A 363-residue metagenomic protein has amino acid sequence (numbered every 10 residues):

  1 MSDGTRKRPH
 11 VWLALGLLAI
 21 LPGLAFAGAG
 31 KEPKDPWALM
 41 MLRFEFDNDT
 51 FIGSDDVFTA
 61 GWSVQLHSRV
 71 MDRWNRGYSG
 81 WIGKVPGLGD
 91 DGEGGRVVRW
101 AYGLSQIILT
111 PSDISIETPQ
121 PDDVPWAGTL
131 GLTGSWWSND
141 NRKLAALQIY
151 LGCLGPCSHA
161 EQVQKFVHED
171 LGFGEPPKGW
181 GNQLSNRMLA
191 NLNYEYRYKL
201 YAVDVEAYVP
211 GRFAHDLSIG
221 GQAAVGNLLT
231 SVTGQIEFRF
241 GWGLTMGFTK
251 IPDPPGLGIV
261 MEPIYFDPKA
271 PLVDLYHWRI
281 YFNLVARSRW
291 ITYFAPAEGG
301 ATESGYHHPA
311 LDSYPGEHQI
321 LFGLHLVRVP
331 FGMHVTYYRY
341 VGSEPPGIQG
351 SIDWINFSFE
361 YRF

Functional and structural regions predicted by a protein language model:
M1-D35: Cleavable N-terminal export/targeting peptides
G28-L39, V70-V98, N139-A146, L200-L217 (+3 more regions): Short loop/turn motifs that connect adjacent beta-strands in outer-membrane beta-barrel proteins
P36-W81, G332: N-terminal ordered "arm"
L42-N48, W100-I108, I149-G155, Y196 (+7 more regions): Transmembrane beta-barrel strands of outer-membrane/channel proteins
D56-W62, W126-L130, A145, N186-L192 (+6 more regions): Residues that define the transmembrane beta-barrel architecture of outer-membrane proteins
V85-V163: Long, hydrophobic/aromatic-enriched structural stretches that serve as scaffold segments
S112-S115, E237, G243-F363: Outer membrane beta-barrel transmembrane domains
P121-D123, A160-E169, E175-R187, A224-G226 (+3 more regions): Extracellular/periplasm-exposed beta-strand and loop segments of Gram-negative cell-envelope proteins, dominated by
